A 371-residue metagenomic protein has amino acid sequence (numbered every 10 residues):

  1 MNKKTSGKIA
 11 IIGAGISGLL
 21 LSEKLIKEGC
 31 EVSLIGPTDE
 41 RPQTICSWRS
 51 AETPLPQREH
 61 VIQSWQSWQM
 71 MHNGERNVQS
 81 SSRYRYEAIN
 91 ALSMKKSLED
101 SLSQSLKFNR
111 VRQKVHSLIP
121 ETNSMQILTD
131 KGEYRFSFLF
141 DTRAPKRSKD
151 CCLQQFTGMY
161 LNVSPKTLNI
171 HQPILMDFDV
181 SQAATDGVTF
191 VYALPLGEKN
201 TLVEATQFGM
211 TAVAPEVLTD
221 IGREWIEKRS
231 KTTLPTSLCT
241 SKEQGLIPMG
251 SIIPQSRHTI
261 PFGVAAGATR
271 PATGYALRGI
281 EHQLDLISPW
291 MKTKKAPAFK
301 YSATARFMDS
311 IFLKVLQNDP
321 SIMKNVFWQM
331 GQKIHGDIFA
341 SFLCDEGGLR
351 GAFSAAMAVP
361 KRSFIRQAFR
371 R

Functional and structural regions predicted by a protein language model:
N2-L34: N-terminal Rossmann-like FAD-binding beta1-loop-alpha1 element of flavoenzymes
K24-E75: N-terminal FAD cofactor-binding segment of flavoenzymes
Q79-D100, T142, G209-D220: Short beta-strand to alpha-helix junction loop
S105-T233, G250, Q255: Predominantly flavin-linked oxidoreductase catalytic cores and closely associated redox partners
A193, S256-A272: Short FAD-binding loop at a beta-strand-to-alpha-helix junction that anchors the flavin cofactor in diverse
A205, G209, T269-T273, D285: A conserved active-site cap/scaffold subdomain adjacent to cofactor or substrate pockets
T211-E243, R257-I260, E281-T304: Flavin-binding catalytic cores
D285-R371: C-terminal helical "tail/cap" subdomain of flavin- and related membrane-associated enzymes
